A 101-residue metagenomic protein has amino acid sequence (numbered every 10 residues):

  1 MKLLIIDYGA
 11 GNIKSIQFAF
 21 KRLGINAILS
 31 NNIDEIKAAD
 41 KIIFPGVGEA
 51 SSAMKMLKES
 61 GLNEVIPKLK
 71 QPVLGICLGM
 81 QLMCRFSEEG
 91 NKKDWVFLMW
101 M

Functional and structural regions predicted by a protein language model:
M1-L4: Extreme N-terminal starter segment of soluble prokaryotic enzymes
G11: Conserved Rossmann-like nucleotide-cofactor binding loop
I16: Divalent-cation-assisted or electrostatically stabilized phosphate/pyrophosphate-binding catalytic cores
G24: Short glycine-rich hinge loops at helix-strand junctions in the catalytic core of two-component histidine kinases
A27-A38: Short acidic low-complexity segments
K41: Short, Asp-centered acidic motifs that coordinate Mg2+ and/or phosphate in catalytic or ligand-binding sites
G48-M101: Cysteine-nucleophile active-site neighborhood
